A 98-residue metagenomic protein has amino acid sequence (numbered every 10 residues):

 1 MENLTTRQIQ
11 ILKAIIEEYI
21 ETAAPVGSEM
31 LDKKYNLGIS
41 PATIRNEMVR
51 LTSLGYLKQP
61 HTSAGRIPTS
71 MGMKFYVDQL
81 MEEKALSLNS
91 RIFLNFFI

Functional and structural regions predicted by a protein language model:
M1-T43, H61, V77-S87: Extreme N-terminal segment that seeds HTH/winged-HTH DNA-binding domains in transcriptional regulators
N46: Short alpha-helical DNA-recognition segment
V49-I98: HTH-adjacent hinge/linker in prokaryotic transcriptional regulators
